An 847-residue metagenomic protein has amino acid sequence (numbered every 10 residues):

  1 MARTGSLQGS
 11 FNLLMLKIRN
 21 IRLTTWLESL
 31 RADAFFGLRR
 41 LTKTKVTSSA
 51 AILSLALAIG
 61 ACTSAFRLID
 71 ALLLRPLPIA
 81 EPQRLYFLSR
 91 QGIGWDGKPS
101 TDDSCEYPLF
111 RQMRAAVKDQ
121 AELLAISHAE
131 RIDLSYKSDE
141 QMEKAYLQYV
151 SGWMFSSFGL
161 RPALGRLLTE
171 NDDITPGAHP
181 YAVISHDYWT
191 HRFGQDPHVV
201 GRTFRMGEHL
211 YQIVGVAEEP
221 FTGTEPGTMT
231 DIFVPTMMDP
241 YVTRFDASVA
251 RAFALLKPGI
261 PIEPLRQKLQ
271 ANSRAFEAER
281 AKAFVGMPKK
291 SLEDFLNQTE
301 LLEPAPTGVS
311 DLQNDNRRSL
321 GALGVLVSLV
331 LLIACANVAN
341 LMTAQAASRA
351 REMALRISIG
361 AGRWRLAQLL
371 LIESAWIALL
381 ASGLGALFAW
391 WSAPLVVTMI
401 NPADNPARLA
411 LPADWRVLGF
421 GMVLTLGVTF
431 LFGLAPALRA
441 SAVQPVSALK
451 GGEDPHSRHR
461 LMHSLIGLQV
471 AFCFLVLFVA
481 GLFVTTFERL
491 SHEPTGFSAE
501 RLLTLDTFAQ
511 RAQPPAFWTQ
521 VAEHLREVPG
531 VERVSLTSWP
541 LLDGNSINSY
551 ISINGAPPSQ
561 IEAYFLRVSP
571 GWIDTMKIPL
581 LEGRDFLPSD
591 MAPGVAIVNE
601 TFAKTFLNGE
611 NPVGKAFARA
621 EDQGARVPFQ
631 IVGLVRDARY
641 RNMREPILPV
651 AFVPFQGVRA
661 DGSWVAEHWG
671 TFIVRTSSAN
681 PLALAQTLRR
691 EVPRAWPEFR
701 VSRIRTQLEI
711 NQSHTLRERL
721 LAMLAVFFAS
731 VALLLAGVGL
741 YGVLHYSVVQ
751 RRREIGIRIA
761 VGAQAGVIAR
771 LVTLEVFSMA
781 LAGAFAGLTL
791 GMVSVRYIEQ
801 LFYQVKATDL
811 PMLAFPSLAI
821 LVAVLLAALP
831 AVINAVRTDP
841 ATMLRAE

Functional and structural regions predicted by a protein language model:
L14-S49, G308-L312, L341-Q368, I372 (+3 more regions): Alpha-helical transmembrane segments of integral membrane proteins
T44-L72, P76, I333-A336, A378 (+5 more regions): Short, strongly hydrophobic transmembrane alpha-helices
A65-L68, L301, A339, S374-P445 (+2 more regions): Small-residue-rich transmembrane alpha-helices
I69-R84, S89-G94, T228-P240, E279-V285 (+8 more regions): Short juxtamembrane loops and helix-capping segments at transmembrane helix boundaries of multi-pass membrane proteins
L77-R131, S248-F253, R266, A283 (+2 more regions): Membrane-proximal extracellular/periplasmic loop immediately following the first transmembrane helix
Y146-E170, H179-R318, V397-T398, V479 (+2 more regions): Mid-to-C-terminal secondary-structure elements that act as membrane-proximal/extracytoplasmic interface segments
Q313-L329, R416-F420, T715-A732, L774 (+1 more regions): N-terminal membrane-entry
A334-A378, V738-A780, A784, T838-D839: Interfacial "coupling" helices/loops that link adjacent transmembrane helices in transporter permeases
